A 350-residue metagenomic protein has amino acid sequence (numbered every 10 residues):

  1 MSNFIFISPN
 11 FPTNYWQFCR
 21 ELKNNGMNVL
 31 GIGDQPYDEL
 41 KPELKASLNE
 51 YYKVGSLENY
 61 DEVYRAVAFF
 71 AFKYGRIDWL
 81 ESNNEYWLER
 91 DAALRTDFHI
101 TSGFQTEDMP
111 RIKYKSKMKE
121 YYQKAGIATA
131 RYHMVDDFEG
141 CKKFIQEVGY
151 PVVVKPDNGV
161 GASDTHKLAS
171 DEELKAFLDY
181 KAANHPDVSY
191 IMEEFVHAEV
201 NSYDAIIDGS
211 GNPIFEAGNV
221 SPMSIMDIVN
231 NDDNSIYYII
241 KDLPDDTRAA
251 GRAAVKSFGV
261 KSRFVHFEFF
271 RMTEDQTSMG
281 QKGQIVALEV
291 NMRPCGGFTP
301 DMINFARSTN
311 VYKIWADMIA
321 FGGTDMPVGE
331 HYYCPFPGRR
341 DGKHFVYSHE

Functional and structural regions predicted by a protein language model:
M1-E107, E139, T324: ATP-binding N-terminal substructure of ATP-dependent carboxylate-amine bond-forming enzymes
I5, I314-E350: Peripheral (often C-terminal) accessory segments that flank ATP-dependent C-N-forming ligase machineries
E39-P42, D61-Y64, P110-K117, D164 (+2 more regions): Short, charged, surface-exposed secondary-structure boundary motifs
T101, N158-G161, R293-G296: A short, flexible beta-alpha/helix-coil linker loop
R111-I191, H197, G209-N212, Y237-A249: Active-site nucleotide/adenylate-binding loops and adjacent lid/helix of ATP-dependent enzymes
E194-V260, F264, R271-D275, M279-K282 (+3 more regions): ATP-dependent carboxylate/phosphate-activation module, predominantly the ATP-grasp catalytic core and closely related
